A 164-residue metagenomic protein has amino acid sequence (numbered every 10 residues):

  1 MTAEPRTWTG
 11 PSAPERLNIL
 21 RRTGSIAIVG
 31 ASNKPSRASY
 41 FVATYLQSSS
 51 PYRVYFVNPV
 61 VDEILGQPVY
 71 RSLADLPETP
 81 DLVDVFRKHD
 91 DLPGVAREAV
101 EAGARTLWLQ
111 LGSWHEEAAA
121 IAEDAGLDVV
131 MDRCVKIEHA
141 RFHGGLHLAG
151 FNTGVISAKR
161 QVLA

Functional and structural regions predicted by a protein language model:
M1-T23: Short N-terminal or domain-adjacent regulatory/targeting segments
R6-S12, I64-P93: Glycine-rich, highly charged phosphate/nucleotide-binding loops
A27-V29: Conserved beta-strand elements of the Class I
S32-R37, T44-I64: NAD(P)-binding Rossmann-fold cofactor-contacting core
S49-Y52, A102-R105, A125-L127: A short helix->loop->beta-strand "cap" motif at the edges of active sites that frequently abuts
P80-E116: Mid-chain, well-packed structural core segment of small domains
L111-K136: Rossmann-fold NAD(P)-binding glycine/threonine-rich loop
E138-A164: A charged, well-structured terminal subsegment
